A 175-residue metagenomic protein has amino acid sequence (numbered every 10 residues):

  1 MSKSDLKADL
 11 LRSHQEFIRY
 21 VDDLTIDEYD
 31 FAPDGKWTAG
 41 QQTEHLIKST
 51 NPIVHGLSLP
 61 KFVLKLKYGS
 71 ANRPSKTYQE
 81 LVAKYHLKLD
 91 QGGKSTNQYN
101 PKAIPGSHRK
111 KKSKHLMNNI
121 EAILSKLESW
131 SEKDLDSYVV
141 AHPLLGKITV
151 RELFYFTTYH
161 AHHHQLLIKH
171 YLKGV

Functional and structural regions predicted by a protein language model:
M1-D5, H55-H115, V175: Short, helix-capping/interhelical loops that line the mouth of catalytic, cofactor-, or ligand-binding pockets
M1-Q15: Extreme N-terminal tail/first-helix region
L10, F17, V21-L46: Long, hydrophobic N-terminal alpha-helical segment
R12-Q15, N118-E121, L166: Short, contiguous clusters of charged residues that form electrostatic/catalytic patches at enzyme active sites, used
E16, Y20, A122, K126: Solvent-exposed, charged/polar functional surfaces in cytosolic regulatory/catalytic domains
R19-I26, D90-Q98, E132-V140: Short alpha-helical hairpin
A32-K84, E121, E128-V175: Short, contiguous alpha-helical
